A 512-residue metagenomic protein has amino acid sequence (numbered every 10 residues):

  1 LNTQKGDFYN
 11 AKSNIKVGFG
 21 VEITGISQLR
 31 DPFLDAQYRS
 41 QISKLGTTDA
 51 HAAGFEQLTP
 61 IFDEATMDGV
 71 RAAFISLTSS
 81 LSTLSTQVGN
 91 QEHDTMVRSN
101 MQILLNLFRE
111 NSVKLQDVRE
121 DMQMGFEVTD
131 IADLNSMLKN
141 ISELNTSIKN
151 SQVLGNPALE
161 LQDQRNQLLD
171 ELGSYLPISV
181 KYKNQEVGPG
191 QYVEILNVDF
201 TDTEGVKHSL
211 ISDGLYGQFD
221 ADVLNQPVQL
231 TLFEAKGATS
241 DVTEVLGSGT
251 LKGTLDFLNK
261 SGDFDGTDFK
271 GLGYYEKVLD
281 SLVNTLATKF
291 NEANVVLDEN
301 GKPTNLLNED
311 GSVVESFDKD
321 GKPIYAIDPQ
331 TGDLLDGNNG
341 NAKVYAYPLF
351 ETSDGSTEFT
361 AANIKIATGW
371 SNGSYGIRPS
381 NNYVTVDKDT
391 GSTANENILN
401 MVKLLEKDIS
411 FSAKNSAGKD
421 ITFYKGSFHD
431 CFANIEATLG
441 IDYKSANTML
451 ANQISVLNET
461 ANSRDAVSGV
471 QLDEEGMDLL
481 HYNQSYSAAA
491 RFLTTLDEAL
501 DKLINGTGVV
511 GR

Functional and structural regions predicted by a protein language model:
L1-R512: Structural signature of extracellular appendage/secretion-system components
